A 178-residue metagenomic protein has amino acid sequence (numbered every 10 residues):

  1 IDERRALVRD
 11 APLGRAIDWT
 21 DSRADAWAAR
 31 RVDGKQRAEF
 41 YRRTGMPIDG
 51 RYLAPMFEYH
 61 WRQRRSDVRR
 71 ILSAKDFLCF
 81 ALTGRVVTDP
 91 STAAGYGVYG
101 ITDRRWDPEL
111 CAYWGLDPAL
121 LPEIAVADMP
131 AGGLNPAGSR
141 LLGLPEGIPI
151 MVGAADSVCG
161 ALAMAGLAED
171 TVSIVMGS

Functional and structural regions predicted by a protein language model:
I1-S178: Glycine-rich phosphate-binding/catalytic subdomain of phosphoryl-transfer and nucleotide/sugar-phosphate-processing
